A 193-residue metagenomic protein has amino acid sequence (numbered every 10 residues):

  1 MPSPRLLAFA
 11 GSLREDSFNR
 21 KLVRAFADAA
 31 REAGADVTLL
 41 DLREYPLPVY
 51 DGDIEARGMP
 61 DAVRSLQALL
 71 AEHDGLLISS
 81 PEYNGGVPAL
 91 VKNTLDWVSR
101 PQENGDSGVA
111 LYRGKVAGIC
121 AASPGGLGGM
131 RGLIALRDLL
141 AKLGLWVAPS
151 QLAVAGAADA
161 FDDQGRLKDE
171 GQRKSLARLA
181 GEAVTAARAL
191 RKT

Functional and structural regions predicted by a protein language model:
M1-R5, W146-T193: Glycine-rich phosphate/pyrophosphate-binding loop and the adjoining helix
P2-A35: N-terminal beta1-alpha1 ligand-phosphate binding loop
G11, L42, A122: Cofactor-binding loop segments of dinucleotide-utilizing enzymes, especially the Rossmann-like FAD- and NAD(P)+-binding
L22, A62, G132, Q172-S175 (+1 more regions): Hydrophobic alpha-helical membrane-association signature
G34-V49, W146-A155: Short beta-strand elements in bilobed, periplasmic/extracellular small-molecule ligand-binding domains
L42-P60, A160-Q164: N-terminal beta-loop-helix "entrance" segment that forms/cooperates in small-molecule cofactor or anionic ligand
M59-L143: Helix-loop-strand module that forms the ligand-binding subsite of alpha/beta enzymes
